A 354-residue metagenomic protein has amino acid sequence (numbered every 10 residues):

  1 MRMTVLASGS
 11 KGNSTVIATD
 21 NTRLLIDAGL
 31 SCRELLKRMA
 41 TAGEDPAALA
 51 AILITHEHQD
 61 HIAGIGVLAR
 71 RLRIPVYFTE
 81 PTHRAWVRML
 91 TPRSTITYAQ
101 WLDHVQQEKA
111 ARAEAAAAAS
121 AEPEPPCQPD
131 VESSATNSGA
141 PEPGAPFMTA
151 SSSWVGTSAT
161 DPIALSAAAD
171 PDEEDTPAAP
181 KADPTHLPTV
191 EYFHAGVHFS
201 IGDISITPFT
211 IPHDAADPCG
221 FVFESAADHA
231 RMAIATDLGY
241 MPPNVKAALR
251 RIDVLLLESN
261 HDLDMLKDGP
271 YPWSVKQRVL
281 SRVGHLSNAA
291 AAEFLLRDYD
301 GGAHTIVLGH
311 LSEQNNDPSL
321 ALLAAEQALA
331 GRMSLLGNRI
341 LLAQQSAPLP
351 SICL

Functional and structural regions predicted by a protein language model:
M1-A42, C219-T236, V254: Conserved beta-strand hairpin/beta-sheet module of binuclear metal-dependent hydrolase folds, prominently
I26-G29, L49-E57, F78-E80, A233-T236 (+3 more regions): Active-site neighborhood of phospho(di)ester-bond hydrolases with catalytic His/Asp-centered motifs
C32-A85, D253: Active-site metal-binding motif and surrounding structural segment of the metallo-beta-lactamase
G43-E44, R93-A99, S225, I252 (+1 more regions): Short, hinge-like loop/turn segments at secondary-structure boundaries
A63-L72, R93, N316-L323: Metal-dependent catalytic neighborhoods of phosphoester/phosphodiester hydrolases
P81-C219, F223-H229: Metallo-beta-lactamase
P242-L342: Cap/insert and terminal regions of metallo-dependent hydrolase folds
N338-L354: Short, basic/aromatic-enriched C-terminal tail that caps enzymatic domains
